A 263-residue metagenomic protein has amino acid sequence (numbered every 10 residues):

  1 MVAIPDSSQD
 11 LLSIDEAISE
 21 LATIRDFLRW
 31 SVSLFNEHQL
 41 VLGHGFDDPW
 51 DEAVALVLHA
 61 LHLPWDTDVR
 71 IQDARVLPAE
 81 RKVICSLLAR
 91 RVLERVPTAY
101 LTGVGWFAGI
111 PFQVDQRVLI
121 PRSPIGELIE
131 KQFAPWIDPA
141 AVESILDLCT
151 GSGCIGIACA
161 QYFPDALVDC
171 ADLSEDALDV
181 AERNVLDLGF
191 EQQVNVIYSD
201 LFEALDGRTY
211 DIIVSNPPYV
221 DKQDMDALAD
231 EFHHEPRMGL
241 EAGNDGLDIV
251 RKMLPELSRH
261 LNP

Functional and structural regions predicted by a protein language model:
V2-A108: N-terminal auxiliary segments of SAM/dcSAM-dependent transferases
F27-W30, E52, V83-I84, P124 (+3 more regions): Charged catalytic carboxylate motif
H38-G43, F133-A140, G189: Alpha-helix termini
H62-L63, V118-L119, Y219: Active-site/binding-pocket entry motifs
I71-Q72, V76, K82-P164, A171-R183: SAM-dependent Rossmann-like transferase core, predominantly class I methyltransferases with a strong bias toward
L128, Y162-P263: S-adenosylmethionine
